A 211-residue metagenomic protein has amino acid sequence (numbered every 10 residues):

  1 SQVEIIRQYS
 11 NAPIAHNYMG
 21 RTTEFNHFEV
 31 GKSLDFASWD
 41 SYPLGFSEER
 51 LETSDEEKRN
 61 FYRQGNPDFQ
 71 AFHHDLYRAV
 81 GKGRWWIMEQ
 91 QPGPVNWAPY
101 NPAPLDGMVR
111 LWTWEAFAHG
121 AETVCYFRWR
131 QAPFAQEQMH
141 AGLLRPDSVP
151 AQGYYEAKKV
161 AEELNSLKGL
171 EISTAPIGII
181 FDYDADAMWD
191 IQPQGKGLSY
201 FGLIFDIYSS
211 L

Functional and structural regions predicted by a protein language model:
S1, Y18, E24-P67, E122: Aromatic- and acid-rich polysaccharide-binding/catalytic face of secreted or lumenal carbohydrate-active enzymes
Q2-T22: Conserved, well-ordered alpha-helix/loop/beta-strand core segments that scaffold catalytic motifs
Q8-S10, Y42-G45, D55, R59-L211: Carbohydrate-binding surfaces of carbohydrate-active enzymes
I14-A15, S38, W86-I87: Structural detector of well-ordered beta-strand residues that form the stable sheet scaffold of enzyme domains
Y18-V30, P104-E115: Short, acidic/polar
